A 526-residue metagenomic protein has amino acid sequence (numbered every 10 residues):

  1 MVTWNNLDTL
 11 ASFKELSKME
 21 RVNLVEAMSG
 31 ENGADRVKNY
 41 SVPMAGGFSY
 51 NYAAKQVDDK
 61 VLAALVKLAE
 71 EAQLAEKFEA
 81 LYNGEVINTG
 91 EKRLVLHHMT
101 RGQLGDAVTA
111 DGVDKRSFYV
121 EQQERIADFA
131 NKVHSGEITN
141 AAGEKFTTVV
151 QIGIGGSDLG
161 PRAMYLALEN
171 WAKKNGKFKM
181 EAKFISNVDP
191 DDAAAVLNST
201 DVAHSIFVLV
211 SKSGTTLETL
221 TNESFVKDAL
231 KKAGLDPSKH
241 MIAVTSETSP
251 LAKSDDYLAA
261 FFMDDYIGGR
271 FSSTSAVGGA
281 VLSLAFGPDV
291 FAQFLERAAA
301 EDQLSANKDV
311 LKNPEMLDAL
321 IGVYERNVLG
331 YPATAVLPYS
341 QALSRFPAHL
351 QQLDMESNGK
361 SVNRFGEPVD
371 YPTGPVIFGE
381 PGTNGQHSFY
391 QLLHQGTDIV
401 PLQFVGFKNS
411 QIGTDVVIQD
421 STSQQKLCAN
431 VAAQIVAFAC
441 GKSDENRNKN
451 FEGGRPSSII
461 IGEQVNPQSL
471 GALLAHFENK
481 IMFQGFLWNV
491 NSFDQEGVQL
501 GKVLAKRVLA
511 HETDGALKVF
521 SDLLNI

Functional and structural regions predicted by a protein language model:
V2-Q73, D309-K312, M316-E325, L343-F346 (+10 more regions): Flexible, glycine-rich loop/tail regions that form catalytic "lids" or insertion modules at the edges of active sites
W4-A142, Q419-C428, A439-C440, Q484 (+1 more regions): Extended, charge-enriched "interface" segments that sit outside catalytic cores
D128-G136, A142-K308, R507-A510: Glycine-rich phosphate-binding loops that contact phosphosugars or nucleotide phosphates
T147-G155, F207-S213, A333-S340, I377 (+1 more regions): Short glycine-rich or small-residue beta-strand-to-loop segments that form or flank ligand, phosphate, metal/Fe-S
M164-E169, N198-V202, S224-V226, L350-N358 (+3 more regions): Short, solvent-exposed amphipathic alpha-helical segments in soluble enzyme and RNA/protein-processing domains
A229-T414, G453, L500-L504, L509-I526: Active-site phosphate/pyrophosphate-binding segments
G413-K449: Acidic, Ser/Thr-rich peripheral helices and adjacent loops at domain boundaries
K449, V465-L517: C-terminal structured subdomain/cap of oxidoreductase catalytic cores
